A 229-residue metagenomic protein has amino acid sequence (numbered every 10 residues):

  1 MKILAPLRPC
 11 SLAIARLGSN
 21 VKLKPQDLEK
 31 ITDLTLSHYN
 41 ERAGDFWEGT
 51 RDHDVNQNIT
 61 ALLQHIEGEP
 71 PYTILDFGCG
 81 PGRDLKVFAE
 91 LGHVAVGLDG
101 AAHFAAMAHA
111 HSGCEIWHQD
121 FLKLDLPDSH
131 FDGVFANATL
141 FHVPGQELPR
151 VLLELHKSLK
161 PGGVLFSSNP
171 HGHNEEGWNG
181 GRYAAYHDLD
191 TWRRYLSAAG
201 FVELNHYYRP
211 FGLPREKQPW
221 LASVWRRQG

Functional and structural regions predicted by a protein language model:
V21-E69: Conserved class I S-adenosyl-L-methionine
P70-G80: Conserved class I S-adenosyl-L-methionine
P81-K123: Class I SAM-dependent methyltransferase SAM/SAH-binding core
L122-V134: A short acidic, Gly/Pro-enriched loop at the edge of an enzyme's catalytic core that lines a small-molecule cofactor
P149-P161: A short glycine-rich, Lys/Arg-flanked "PGG" loop and its adjoining helix->strand segment in the class I
G162-N169: Conserved beta-strand signature within the Rossmann-like core of class I S-adenosyl-L-methionine
E175-T191: Acceptor-substrate binding/catalytic loop of class I
G212-G229: Core SAM-dependent methyltransferase catalytic element
